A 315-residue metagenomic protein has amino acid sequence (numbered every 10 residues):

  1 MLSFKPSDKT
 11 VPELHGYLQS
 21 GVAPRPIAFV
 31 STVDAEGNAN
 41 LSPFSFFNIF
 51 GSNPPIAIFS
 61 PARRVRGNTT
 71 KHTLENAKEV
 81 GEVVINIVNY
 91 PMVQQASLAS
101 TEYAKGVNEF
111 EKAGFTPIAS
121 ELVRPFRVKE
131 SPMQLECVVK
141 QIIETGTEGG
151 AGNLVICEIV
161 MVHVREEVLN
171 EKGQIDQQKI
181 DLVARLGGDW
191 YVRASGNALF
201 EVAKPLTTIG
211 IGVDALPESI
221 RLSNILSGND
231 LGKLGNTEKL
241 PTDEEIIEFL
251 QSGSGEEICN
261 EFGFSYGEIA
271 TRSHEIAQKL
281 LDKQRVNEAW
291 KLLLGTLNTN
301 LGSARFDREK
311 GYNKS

Functional and structural regions predicted by a protein language model:
M1-S315: Basic, polyanion-binding surface patches
